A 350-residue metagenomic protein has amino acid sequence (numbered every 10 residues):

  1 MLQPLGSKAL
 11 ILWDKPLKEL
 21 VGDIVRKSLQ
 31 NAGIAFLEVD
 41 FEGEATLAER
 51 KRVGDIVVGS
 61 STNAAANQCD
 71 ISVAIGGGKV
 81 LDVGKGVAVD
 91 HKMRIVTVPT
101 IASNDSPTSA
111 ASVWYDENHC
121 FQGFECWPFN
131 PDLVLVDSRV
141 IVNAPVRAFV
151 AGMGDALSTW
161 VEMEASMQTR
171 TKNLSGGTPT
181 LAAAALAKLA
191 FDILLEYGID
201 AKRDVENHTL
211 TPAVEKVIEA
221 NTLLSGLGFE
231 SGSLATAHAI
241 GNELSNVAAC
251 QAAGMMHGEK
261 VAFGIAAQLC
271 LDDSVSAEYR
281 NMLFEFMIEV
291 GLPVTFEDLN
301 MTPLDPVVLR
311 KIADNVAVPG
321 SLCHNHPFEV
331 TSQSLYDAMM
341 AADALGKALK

Functional and structural regions predicted by a protein language model:
M1-D70, F296: ATP/NTP phosphate-donor binding region
E19-V21, K79-G86, N104-T108, S233 (+1 more regions): Short glycine/serine/threonine-rich phosphate/pyrophosphate-binding segments that cradle anionic phosphate groups
S60-T100: A short, small-residue-rich loop immediately preceding and capping a beta-strand
K79, T100-N104, V140, A266 (+1 more regions): Acidic, glycine-rich active-site loops and adjacent beta-strand->loop/helix elements that engage anionic groups
V89-A182: A glycine/threonine-rich phosphate-anchoring loop and its flanking beta-alpha core in nucleotide/phosphate-binding
L174-L292: Active-site segments that bind and position negatively charged phosphate/pyrophosphate groups
S274-K350: C-terminal charged capping/lid subdomain of soluble metabolic enzymes
